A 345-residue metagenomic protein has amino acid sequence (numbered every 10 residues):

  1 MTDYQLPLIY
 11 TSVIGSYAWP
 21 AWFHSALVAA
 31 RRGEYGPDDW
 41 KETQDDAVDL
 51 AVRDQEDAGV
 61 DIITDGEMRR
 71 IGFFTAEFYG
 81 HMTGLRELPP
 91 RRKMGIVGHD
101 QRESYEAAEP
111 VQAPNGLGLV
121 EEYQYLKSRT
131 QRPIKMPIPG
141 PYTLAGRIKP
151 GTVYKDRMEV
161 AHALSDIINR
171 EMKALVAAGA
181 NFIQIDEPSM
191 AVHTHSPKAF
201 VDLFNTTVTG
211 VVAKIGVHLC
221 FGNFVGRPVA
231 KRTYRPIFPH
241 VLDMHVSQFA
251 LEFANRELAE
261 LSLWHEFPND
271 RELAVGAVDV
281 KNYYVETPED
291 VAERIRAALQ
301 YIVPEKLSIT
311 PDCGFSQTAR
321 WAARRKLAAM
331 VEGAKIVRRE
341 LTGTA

Functional and structural regions predicted by a protein language model:
M1-A345: Domain-level signal for soluble alpha/beta catalytic cores
